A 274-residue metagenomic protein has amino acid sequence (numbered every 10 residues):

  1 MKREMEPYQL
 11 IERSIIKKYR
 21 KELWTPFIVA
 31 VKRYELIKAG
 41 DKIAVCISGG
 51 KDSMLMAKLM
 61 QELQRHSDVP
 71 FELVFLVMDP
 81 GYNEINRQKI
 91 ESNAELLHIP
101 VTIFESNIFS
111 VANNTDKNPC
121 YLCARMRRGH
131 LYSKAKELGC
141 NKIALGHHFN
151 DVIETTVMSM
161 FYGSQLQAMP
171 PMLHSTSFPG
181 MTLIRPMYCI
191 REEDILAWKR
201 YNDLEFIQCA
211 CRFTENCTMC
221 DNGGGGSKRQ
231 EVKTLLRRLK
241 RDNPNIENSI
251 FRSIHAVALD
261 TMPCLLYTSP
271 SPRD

Functional and structural regions predicted by a protein language model:
K2-L166, P170, H174, E193-A197 (+1 more regions): ATP-dependent adenylation/nucleotidyltransferase module used to activate substrates
A30, A256-L259: Gly/charged, well-structured mid-domain segments that form the phosphate/adenylate-handling core of ATP-dependent
D41, F104, L145, Q208-C211 (+2 more regions): Residue-level detector of family-conserved "landmark" positions at structurally sensitive sites
L73, D151-E231, L235: Catalytic subdomain that performs nucleotidyl-dependent activation
G81, G224-S227, R252: Domain-wide signal for the mature, well-folded portions of proteins, strongly enriched in nucleus-encoded organellar
E231-V257: An accessory alpha-helical subdomain
Y267-D274: Conserved small/polar residues in nucleotide/adenosyl-binding loops
